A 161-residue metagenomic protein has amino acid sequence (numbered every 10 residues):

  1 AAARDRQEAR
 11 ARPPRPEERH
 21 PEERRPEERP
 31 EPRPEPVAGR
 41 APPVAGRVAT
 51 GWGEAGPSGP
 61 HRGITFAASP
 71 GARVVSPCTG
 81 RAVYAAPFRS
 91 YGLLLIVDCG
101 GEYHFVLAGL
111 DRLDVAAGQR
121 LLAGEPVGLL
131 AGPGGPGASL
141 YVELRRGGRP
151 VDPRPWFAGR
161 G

Functional and structural regions predicted by a protein language model:
A1-G92, I96, V142-R145, P150-G161: Extracytoplasmic/periplasmic cell wall- or extracellular glycan-interacting regions that localize and scaffold envelope
A49, R81-V83, D111, G128-A131: Conserved positions in beta-strands of structured domains
R62, G109-L110, S139-L140: Short beta-alpha junctions and helix-cap segments that line functional grooves
T65, I96, V106-G109, L129: Conserved beta-strand positions that form and line the central face of beta-propeller blades
A85, G100-R120, G124: Short histidine-centered loop motifs in beta-beta connectors
F88, G109-L110, G132, W156: Residue-level structural signal for beta-strand termini and adjacent loop
A117-G161: Conserved, short, structured surface segments that act as functional micro-motifs
